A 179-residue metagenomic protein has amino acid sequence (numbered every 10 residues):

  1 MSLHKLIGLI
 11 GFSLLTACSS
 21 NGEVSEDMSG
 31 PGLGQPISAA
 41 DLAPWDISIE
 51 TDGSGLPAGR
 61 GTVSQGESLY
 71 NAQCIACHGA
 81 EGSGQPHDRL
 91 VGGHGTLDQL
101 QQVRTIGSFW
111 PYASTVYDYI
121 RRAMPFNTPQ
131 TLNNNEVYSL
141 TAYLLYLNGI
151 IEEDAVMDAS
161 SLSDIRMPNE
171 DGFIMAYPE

Functional and structural regions predicted by a protein language model:
M1-I7: Bacterial N-terminal signal peptides that target proteins for export
L15-A17: C-terminal motif of bacterial Sec signal peptides marking the signal peptidase cleavage site
S19-N21: Bacterial signal peptide processing site
L33-L69, P125-P129: Electrostatic cytochrome c docking/interface patches
V63, E67, S83-R121, P125: Gly/Gly-Pro-rich "capping" loops immediately C-terminal to redox-active cysteine motifs in periplasmic/lumenal
G66, Y70-E81, L90, L140-L144: The canonical Cys-X-X-Cys-His
C74, V116-Y117, R121-M124, Y138-N148: Amphipathic alpha-helical interface segments used for dimerization/assembly
P129-E179: Flexible coil segments in periplasmic/lumen-exposed cytochrome c-class electron-transfer proteins
